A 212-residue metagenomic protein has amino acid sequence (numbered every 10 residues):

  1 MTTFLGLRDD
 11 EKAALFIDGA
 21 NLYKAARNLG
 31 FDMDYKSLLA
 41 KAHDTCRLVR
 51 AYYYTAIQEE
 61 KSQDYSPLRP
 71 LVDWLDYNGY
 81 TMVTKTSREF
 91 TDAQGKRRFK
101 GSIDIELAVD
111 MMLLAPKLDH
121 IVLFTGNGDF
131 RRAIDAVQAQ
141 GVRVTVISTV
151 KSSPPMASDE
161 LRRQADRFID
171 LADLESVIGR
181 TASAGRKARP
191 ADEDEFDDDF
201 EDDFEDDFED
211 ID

Functional and structural regions predicted by a protein language model:
M1-D212: Terminal and domain-boundary accessory regions
